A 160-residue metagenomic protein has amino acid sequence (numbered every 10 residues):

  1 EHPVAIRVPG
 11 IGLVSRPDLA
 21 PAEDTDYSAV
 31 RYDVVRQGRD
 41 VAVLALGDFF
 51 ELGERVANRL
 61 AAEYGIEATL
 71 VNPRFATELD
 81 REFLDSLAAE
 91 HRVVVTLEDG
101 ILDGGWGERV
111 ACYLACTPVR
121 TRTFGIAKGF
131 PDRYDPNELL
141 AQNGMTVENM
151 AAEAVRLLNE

Functional and structural regions predicted by a protein language model:
H2-E160: Thiamine diphosphate
